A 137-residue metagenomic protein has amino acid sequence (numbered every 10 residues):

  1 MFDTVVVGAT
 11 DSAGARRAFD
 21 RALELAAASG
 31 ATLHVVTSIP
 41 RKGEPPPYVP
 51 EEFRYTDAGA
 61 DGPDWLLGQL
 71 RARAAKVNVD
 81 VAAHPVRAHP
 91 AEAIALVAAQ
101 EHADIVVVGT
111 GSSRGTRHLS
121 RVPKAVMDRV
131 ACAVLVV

Functional and structural regions predicted by a protein language model:
M1-F53, R129: Small/aliphatic-rich secondary-structure junction motif
A31-T32, V79, A103, C132: Short glycine/serine/threonine/alanine-rich loop segments
H34-V36, A82-V86, L135: General small-molecule cofactor/ligand-binding pocket signal
K42-G43, A91-A93, G115: Generic structural signal for helix capping and beta-alpha/helix-loop junctions
E52-W65: A short acidic, glycine-rich active-site loop that binds or catalyzes chemistry on phosphate/adenosine moieties
Y55, A72-V106: Structural beta-alpha unit
I105-R129: Glycine-rich, Arg-bearing micro-motifs that act as flexible, cationic patches
R129-V137: Short, acidic/small-residue loops that bind anionic groups at enzyme active sites
